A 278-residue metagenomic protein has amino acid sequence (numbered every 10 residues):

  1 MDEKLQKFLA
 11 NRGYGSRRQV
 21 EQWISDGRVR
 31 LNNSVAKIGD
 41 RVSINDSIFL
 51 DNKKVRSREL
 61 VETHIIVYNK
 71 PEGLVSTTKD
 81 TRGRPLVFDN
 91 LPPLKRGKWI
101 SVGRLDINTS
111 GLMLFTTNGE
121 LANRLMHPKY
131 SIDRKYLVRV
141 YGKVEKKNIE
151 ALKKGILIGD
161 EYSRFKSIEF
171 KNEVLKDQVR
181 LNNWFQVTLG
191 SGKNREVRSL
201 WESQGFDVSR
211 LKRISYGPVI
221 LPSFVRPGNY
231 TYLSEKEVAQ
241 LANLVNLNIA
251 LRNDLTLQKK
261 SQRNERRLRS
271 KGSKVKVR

Functional and structural regions predicted by a protein language model:
M1-R278: Basic, flexible Lys/Arg- and Gly-enriched helix-loop patches that mediate nucleic-acid binding at interfaces with rRNA
